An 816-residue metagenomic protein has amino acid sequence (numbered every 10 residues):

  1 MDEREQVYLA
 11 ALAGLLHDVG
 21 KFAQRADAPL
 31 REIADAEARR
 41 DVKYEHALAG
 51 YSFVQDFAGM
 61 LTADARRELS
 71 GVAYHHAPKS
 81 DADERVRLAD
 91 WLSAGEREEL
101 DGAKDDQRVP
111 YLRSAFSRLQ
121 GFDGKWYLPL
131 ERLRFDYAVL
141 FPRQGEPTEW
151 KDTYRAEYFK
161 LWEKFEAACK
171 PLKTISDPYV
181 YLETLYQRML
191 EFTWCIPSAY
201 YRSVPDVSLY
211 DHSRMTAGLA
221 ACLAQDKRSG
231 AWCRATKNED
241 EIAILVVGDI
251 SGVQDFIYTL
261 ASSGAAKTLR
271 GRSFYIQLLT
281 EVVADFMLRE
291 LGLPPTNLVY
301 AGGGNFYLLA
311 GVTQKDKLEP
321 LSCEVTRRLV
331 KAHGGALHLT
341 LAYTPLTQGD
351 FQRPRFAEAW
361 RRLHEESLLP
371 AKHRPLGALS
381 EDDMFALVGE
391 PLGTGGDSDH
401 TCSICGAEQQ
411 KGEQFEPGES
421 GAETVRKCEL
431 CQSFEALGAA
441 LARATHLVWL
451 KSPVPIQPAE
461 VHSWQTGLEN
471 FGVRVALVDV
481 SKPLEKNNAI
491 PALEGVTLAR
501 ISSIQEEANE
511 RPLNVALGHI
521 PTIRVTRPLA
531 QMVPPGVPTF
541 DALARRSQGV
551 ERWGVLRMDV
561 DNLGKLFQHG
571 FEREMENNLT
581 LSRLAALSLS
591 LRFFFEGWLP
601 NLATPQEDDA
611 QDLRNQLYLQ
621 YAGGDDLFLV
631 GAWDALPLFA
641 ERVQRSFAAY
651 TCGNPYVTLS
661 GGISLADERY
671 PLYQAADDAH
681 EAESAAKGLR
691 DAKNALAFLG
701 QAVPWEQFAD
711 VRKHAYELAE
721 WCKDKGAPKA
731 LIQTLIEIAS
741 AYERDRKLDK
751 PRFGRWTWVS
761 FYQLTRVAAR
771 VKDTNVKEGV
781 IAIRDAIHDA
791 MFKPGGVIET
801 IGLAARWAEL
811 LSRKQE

Functional and structural regions predicted by a protein language model:
M1-G303, L309-E816: Charged, helix-rich terminal subdomains or tails
